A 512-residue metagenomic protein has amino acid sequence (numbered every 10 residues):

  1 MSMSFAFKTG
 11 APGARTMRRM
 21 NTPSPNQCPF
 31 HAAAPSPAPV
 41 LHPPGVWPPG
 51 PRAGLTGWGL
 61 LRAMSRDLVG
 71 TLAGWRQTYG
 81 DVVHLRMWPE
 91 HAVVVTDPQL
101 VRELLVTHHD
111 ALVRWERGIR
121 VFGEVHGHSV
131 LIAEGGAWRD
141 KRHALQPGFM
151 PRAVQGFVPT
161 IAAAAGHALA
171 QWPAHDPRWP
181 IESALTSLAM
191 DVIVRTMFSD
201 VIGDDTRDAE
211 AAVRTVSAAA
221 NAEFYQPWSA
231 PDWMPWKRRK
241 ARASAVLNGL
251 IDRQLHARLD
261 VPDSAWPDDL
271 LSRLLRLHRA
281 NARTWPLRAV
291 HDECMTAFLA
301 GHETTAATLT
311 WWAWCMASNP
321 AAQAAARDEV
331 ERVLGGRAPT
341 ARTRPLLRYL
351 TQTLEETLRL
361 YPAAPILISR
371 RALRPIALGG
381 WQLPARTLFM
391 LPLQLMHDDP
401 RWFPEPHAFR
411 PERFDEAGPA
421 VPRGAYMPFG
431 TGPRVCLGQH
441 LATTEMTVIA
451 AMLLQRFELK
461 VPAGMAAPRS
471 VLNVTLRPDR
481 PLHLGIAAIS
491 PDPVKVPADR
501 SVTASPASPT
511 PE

Functional and structural regions predicted by a protein language model:
S2-S4, G10-G13: Intrinsically disordered, low-complexity segments enriched in small polar residues
A6, M17-P39, P44, R76 (+5 more regions): Cytochrome P450 proximal C-terminal region
N21-D140, Q155, P159-H167, G203-D204 (+6 more regions): N-terminal membrane-proximal hinge/A-helix region immediately C-terminal to the signal-anchor transmembrane segment
F30-P48, V113-F122, A137, A153-T308 (+2 more regions): Cytochrome P450 heme-thiolate monooxygenase catalytic core
L60-G80, R337-G379, P400: Conserved cytochrome P450 K-helix E-x-x-R motif and the immediately C-terminal K′/meander segment
T304-Q323, R327-E329, H440-Q455: Cytochrome P450 catalytic-core helices
L391-G418: Conserved cytochrome P450 K-helix/beta-meander segment immediately N-terminal to the heme-binding cysteine loop
